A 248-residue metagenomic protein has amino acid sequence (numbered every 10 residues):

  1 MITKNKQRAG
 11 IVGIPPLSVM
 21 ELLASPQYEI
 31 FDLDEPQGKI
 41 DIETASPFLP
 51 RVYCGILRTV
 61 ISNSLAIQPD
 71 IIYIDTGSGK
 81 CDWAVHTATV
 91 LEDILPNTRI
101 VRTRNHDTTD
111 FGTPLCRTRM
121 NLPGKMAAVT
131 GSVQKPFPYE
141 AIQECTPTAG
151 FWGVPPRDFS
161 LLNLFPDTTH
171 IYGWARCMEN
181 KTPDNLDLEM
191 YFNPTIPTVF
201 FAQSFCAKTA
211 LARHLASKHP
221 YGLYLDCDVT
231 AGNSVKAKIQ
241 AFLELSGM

Functional and structural regions predicted by a protein language model:
M1-M248: An N-terminal assembly and electron-transfer interface module characteristic of large anaerobic redox and radical
